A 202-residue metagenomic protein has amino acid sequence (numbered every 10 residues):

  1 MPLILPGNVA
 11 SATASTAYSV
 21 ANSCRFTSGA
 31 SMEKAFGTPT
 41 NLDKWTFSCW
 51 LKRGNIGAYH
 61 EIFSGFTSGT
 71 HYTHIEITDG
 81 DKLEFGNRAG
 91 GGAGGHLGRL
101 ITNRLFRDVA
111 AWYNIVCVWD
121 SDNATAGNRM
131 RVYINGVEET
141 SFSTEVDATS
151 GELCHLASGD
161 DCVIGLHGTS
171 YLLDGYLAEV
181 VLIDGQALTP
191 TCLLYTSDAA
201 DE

Functional and structural regions predicted by a protein language model:
M1-D43, K82-E84, A89-H96, S158-D161: Low-complexity, glycine/proline/serine-rich flexible segments
P2-N22, T27-G29, A124-A126, R131 (+3 more regions): Extended recognition patches within non-cytosolic domains
G29-G86, A124-A126, Q186-T191: Extracellular glycan-recognition modules
F36-F47, N103-A111, S170-Y176: Extracellular/lumenal carbohydrate-interaction signature centered on repeated Trp-anchored short motifs
F47-N55, I115-C117, I164, L177-L182: Short hydrophobic/aromatic patches on beta-strands that form ligand-binding or substrate-lining surfaces
N87-Y113: Short, aromatic/His-centered strand-loop micro-motif at the edge of beta-sheets
A111-W119, V132: Short tryptophan-centered beta-strand motifs in secreted/extracellular beta-sheet-rich domains of glycan-recognition
H155-L177: Extracellular glycan-interaction patches encoded by glycine-rich segments
